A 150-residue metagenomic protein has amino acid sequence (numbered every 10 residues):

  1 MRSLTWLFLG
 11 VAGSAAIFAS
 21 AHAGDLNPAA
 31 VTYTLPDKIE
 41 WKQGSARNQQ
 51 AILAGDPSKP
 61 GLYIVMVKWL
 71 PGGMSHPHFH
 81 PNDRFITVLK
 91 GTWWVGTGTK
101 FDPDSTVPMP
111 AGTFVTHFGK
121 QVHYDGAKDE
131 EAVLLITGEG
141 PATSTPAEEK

Functional and structural regions predicted by a protein language model:
M1-L9: Bacterial N-terminal signal peptides that target proteins for export
S14-A21: C-terminal segment of classical bacterial N-terminal signal peptides
A21-Y63, E149-K150: A short, N-terminal "cap"/entry segment at the start of jelly-roll beta-barrel domains of the cupin/DSBH fold
A30-T32, D104, Y124-K150: Double-stranded beta-helix
Y63-H80, F118-K120: Conserved short histidine dyad/triad with adjacent acidic residue
L70-G73, H80-K100: Glycine- and acidic-residue-biased ligand/ion/polar-headgroup-sensing regions
T99-K120: Short acidic-glycine-tyrosine-enriched beta hairpin
